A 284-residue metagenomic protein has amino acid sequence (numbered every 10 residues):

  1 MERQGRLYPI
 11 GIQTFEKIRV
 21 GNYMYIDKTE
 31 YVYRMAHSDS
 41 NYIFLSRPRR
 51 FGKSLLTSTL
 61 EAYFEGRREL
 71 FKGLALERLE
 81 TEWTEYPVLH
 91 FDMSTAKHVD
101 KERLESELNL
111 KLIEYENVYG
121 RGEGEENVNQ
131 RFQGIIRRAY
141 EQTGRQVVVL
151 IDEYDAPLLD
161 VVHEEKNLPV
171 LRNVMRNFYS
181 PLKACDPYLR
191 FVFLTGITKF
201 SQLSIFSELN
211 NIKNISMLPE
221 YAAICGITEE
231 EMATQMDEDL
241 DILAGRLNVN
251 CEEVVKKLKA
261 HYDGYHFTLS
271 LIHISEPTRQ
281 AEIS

Functional and structural regions predicted by a protein language model:
E2-R49, L55-F64, L70-A75: Walker A/P-loop-proximal flanking segment of P-loop NTPase domains
Y63-E85, E123-V128, N173-V174: Flexible phosphate/Mg2+-sensing switch loops adjacent to catalytic phosphate-binding sites
E69-E114: P-loop NTPase motor core
R138-Y140, V170-R190: Substrate-engagement module of ASCE P-loop NTPases
L150-D152, N177, R190-I197: Structural recognition of the conserved hydrophobic beta-strand(s) that form the central parallel beta-sheet of P-loop
P187, F200-I215: Short regulatory helix/loop adjacent to the ATP-binding pocket of P-loop NTPases
L218-V255: Conserved small helical "lid"/interfacial subdomain of P-loop NTPases
I272-H273, P277-I283: Single conserved hydrophobic/aromatic residue that forms the stacking wall/gate of nucleotide- or nucleobase-binding
